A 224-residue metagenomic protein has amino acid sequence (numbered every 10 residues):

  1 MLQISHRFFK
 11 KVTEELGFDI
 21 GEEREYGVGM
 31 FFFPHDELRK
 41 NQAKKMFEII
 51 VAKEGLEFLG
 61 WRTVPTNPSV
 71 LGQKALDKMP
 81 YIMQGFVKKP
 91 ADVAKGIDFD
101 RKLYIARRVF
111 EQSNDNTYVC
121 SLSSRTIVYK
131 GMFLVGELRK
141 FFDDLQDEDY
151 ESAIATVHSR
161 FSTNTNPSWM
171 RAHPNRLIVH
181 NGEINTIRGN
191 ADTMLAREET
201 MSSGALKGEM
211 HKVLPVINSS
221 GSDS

Functional and structural regions predicted by a protein language model:
M1-S224: Conserved short alpha-helical segments that host acidic/polar catalytic motifs at enzyme active sites
